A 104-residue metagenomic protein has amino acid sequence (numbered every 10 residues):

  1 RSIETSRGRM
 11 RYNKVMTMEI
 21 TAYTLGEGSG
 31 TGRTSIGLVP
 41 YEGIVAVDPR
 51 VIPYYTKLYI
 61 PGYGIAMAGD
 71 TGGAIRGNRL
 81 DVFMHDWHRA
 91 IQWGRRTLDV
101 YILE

Functional and structural regions predicted by a protein language model:
R1-E104: Solvent-exposed, well-ordered loop and adjacent helix/strand elements within mature globular domains that form
